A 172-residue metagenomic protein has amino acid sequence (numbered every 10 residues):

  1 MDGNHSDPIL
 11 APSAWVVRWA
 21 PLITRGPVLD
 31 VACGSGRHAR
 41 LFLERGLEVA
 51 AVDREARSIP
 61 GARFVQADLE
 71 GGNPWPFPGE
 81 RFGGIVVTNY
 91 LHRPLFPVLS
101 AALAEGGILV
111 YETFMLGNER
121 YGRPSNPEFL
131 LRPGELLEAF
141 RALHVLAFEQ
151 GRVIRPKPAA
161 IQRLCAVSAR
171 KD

Functional and structural regions predicted by a protein language model:
M1-I23: S-adenosyl-L-methionine
L29, S35-G72: Class I SAM-dependent methyltransferase SAM/SAH-binding core
P74-G84: A short acidic, Gly/Pro-enriched loop at the edge of an enzyme's catalytic core that lines a small-molecule cofactor
F82-F96: A short SAM/SAH-binding and catalytic strip from SAM-dependent methyltransferases
F96-E105: A short glycine-rich, Lys/Arg-flanked "PGG" loop and its adjoining helix->strand segment in the class I
G107-M115: Conserved beta-strand signature within the Rossmann-like core of class I S-adenosyl-L-methionine
E128-A142: Short alpha-helix
V153-D172: Core SAM-dependent methyltransferase catalytic element
